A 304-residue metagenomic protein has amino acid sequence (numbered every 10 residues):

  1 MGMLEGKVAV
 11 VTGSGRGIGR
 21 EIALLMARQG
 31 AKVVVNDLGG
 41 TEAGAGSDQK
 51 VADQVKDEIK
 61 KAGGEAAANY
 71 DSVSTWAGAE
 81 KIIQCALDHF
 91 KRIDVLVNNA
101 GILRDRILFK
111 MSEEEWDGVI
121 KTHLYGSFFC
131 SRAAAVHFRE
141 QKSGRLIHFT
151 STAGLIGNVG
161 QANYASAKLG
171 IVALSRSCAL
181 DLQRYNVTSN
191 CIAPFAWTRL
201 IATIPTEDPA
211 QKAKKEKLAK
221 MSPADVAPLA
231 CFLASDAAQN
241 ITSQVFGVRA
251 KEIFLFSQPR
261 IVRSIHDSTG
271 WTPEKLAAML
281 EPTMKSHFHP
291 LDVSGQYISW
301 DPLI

Functional and structural regions predicted by a protein language model:
M3-V35: Canonical Rossmann dinucleotide-binding motif of NAD(H)/NADP(H)-dependent dehydrogenases/reductases, specifically
E5, A62-E65, C85-N98, R104 (+2 more regions): A glycine-rich helix->loop->beta "capping" turn within Rossmann-like NAD(P)(H)-dependent oxidoreductase domains
Q49, Y70-K81, E113: The beta1-alpha1 cofactor-binding region of Rossmann-like NAD(H)/NADP(H)-dependent oxidoreductases
I59, I107-L108, E115-I120: Substrate-binding pocket helix/loop in short-chain dehydrogenase/reductase
S131, A167, S175: Active-site helix of classical SDR
S151: Residue(s) in the substrate-gating loop at a strand-loop-helix junction that position the organic substrate next
K212-I304: C-terminal helical subdomain
